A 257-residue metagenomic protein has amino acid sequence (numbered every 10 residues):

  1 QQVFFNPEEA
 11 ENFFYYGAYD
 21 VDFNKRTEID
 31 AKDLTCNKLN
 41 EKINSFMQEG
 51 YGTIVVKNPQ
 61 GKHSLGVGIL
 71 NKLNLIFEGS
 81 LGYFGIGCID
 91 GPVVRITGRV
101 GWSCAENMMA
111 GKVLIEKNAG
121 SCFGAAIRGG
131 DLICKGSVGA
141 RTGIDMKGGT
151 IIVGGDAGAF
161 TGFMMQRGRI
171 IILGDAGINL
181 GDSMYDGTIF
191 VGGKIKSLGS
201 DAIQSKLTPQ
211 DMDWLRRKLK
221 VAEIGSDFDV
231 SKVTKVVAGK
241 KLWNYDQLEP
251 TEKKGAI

Functional and structural regions predicted by a protein language model:
Q1-L65, K135, A159, M164-I257: Intrinsically disordered, low-complexity terminal regions
N44-T53, S64-L73, F84-P92, S103-M109 (+3 more regions): Beta-strand repeat architectures
K57-P59, E78-S80, G87-D90, T97-R99 (+10 more regions): Feature marks extracellular polysaccharide-active and adherence modules
K72-S80, P92-V93, G111, G130-D131 (+3 more regions): Extracellular/lumenal glycan-associated surfaces
A119: Active-site-adjacent structural elements in folded domains
